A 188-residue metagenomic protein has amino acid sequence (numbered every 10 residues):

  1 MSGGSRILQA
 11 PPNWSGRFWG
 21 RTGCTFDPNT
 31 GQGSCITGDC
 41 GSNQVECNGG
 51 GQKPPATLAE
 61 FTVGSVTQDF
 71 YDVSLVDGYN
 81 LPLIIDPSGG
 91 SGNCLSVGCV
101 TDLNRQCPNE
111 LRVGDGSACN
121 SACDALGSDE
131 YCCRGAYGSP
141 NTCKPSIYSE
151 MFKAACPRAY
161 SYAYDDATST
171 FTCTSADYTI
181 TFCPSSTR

Functional and structural regions predicted by a protein language model:
M1-R188: Extracellular low-complexity, O-glycosylation-prone Ser/Thr/Pro/Gly-rich "stalks" and linkers flanking catalytic
